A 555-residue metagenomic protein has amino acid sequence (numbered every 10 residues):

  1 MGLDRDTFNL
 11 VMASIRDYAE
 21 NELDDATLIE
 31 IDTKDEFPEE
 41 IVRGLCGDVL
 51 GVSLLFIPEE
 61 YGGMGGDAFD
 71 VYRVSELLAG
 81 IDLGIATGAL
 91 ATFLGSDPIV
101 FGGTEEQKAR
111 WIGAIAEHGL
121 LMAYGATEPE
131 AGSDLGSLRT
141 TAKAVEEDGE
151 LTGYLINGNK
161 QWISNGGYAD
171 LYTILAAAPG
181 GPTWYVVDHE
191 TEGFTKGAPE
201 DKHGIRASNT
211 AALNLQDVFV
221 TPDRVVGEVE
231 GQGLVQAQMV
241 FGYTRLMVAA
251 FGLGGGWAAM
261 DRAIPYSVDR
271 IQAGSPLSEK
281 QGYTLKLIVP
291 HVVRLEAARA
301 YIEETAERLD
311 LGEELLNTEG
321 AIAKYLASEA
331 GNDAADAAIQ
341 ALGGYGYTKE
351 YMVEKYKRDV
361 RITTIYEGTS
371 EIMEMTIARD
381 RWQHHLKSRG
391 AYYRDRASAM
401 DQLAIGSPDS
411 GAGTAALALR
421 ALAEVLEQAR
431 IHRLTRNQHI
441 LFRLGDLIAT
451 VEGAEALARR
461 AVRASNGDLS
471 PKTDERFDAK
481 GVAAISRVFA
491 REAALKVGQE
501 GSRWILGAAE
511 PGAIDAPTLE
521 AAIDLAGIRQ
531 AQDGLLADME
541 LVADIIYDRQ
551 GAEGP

Functional and structural regions predicted by a protein language model:
M1-A89, R110, A114-E117, G149-E150 (+1 more regions): Amphipathic, small/basic residue-rich leader segments at the start of a protein or domain
G2-D6, L10-V11, G80, K196-E296 (+2 more regions): Glycine-rich beta->alpha junctions and the first turn(s) of the following alpha-helix
T27-T33, V268-S275, L295-L326, I339-L342 (+1 more regions): C-terminal helix-coil-helix/basic helical segment that borders enzyme active sites and/or dimer interfaces and provides
G47-A109, G113-G119, N165-L171, L295 (+5 more regions): Internal helix-loop-helix
T140-A144: A structural signal for short hydrophobic beta-strand segments in well-ordered beta-sheet cores
T152-K196: A short core secondary-structure module
Y345-D409, I505-P555: Glycine-rich phosphate/cofactor-binding loops in nucleotide/flavin-utilizing enzymes
G411-P555: C-terminal amphipathic alpha-helical interaction region
